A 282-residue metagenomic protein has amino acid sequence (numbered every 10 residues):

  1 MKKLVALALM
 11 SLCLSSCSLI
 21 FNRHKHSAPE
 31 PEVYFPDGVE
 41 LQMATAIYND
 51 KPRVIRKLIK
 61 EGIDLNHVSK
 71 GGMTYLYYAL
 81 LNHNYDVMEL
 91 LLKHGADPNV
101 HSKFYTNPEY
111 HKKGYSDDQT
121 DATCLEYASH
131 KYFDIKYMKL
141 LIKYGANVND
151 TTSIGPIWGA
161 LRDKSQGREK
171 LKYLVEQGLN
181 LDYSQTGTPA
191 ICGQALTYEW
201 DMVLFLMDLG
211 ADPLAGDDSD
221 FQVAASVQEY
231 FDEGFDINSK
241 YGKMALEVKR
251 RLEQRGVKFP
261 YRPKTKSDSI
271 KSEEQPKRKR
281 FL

Functional and structural regions predicted by a protein language model:
M1-L4: Positively charged n-region of N-terminal signal peptides that target proteins for export
S15-S16: C-terminal motif of bacterial Sec signal peptides marking the signal peptidase cleavage site
H24-G71: N-terminal segments that cap or nucleate solenoid repeat domains
V33-T45, V68-Y77, H101-S129, D150-R162 (+3 more regions): Ankyrin-repeat boundary/"N-cap" motif
D50, H83, Y132-F133, K164-Q166 (+1 more regions): Ankyrin-repeat intra-repeat helix-capping/turn positions
V54, D86-V87, K136-Y137, Q166-K170 (+3 more regions): Conserved ankyrin/ankyrin-like repeat signature
R56-D64, E89-D97, K139-N147, K172-N180 (+2 more regions): Ankyrin repeat domain, specifically the short helix-to-loop turn at the C-terminus of the second helix of each repeat
D232-L282: Terminal, low-structured helical/coil segments at or just beyond the last alpha-helical repeat
